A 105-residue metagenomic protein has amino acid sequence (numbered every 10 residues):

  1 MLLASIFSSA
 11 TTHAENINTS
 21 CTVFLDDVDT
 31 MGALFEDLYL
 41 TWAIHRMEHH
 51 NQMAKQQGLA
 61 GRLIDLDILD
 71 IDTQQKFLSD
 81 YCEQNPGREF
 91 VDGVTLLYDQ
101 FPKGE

Functional and structural regions predicted by a protein language model:
M1-L2, T12: Cleavable N-terminal signal peptides
E15-D80, Q84: Short N-proximal segments of mature Sec-exported proteins
I71-E105: Surface-exposed, polar helix/loop patches in the mature regions of secreted/periplasmic/lumenal proteins that form
